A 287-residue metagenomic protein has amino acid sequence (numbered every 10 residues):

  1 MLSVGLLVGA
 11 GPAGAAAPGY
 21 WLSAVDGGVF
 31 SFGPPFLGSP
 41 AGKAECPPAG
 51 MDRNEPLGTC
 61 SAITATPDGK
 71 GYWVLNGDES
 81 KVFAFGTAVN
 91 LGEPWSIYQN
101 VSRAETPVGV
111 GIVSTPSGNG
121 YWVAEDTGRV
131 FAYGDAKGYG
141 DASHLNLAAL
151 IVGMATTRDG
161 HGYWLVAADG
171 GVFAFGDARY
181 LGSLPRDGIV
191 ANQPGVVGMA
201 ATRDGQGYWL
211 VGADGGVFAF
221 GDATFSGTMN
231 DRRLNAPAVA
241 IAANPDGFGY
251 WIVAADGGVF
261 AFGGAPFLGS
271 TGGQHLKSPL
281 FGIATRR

Functional and structural regions predicted by a protein language model:
M1-A15: Secretory targeting and sorting signals
A15-R287: Trp/Gly-enriched beta-strand/coil motifs that build multi-repeat beta-propeller-like domains and related W-rich binding
